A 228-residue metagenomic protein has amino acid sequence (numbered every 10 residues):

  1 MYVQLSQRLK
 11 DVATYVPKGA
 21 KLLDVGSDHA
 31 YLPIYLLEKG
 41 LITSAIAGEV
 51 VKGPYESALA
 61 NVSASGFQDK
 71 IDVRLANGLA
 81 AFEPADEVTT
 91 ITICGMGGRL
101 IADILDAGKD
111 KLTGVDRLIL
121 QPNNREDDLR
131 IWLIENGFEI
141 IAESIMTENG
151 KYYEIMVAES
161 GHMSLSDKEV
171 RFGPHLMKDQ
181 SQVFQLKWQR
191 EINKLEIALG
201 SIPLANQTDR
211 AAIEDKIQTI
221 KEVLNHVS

Functional and structural regions predicted by a protein language model:
M1-G19, I34: S-adenosyl-L-methionine
Y2-L5, R99-S228: Class I S-adenosyl-L-methionine
G19-D28: Conserved class I S-adenosyl-L-methionine
H29-I42: Conserved SAM-binding loop of SAM-dependent methyltransferases across substrates and taxa, primarily the Class I
S44-E49: Conserved SAM-binding motif I beta-strand of class I
G53: Conserved Rossmann-like nucleotide-cofactor binding loop
E56-D86: S-adenosyl-L-methionine
E87-G95: Short SAM/SAH-binding signature in class I
